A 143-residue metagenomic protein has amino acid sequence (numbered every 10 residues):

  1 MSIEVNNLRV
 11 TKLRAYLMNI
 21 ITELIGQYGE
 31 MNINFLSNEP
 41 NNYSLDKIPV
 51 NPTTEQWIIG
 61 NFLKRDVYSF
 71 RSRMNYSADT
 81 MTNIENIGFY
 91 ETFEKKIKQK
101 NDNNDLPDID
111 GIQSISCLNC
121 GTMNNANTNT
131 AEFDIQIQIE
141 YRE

Functional and structural regions predicted by a protein language model:
M1-S37, P52-E143: Charged, amphipathic alpha-helical segments and their flanking helix caps
I48-P49: Surface-exposed acidic loop/strand-edge motifs in secreted or periplasmic proteins that form small linear binding
